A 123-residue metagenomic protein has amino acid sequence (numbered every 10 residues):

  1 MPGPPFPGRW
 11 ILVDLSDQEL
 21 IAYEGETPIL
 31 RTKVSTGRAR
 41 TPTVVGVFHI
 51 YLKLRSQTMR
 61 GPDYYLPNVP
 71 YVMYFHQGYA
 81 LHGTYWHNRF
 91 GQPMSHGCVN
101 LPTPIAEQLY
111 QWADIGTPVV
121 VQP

Functional and structural regions predicted by a protein language model:
M1-G8, R38-V47, L52-P123: Exported/periplasmic cell-wall-interacting domains
M1-R40, V47: Cell wall/extracellular polymer interaction/catalysis modules
